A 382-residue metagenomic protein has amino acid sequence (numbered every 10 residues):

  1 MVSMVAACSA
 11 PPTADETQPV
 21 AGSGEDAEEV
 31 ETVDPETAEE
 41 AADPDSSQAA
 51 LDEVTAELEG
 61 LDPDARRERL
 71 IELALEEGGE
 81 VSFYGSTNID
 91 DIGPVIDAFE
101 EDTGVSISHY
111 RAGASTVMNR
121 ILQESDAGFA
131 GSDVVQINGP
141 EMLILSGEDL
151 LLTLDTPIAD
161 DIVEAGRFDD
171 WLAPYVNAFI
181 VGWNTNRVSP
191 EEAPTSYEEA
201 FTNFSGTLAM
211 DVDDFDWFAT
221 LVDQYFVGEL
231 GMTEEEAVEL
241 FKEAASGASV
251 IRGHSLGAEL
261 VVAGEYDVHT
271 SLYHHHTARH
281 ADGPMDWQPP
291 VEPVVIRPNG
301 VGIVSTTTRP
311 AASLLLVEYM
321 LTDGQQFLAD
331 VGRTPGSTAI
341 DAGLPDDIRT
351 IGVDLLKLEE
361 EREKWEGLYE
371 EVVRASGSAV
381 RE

Functional and structural regions predicted by a protein language model:
C8-E25: Bacterial lipoprotein signal-peptidase II cleavage site
P35, E39-E40, P44-S47, D64-E77 (+2 more regions): Short, polar/charged alpha-helical segment
S82-I96, S108-S125, F129-E265: Extracytoplasmic ligand-binding site segments that recognize negatively charged/polar headgroups
P140-I144, V262-D286: A ligand-binding cleft/hinge motif common to bilobed small-molecule-binding domains
L151-I158, D170-P174, D267-V268, G283-V295 (+1 more regions): Short beta-strand->loop
I180-R187, V222-V227, R297-A312, L328-V331: A bilobed periplasmic-binding-protein/Venus flytrap-type ligand-binding module shared by bacterial periplasmic
L208-D214, Y319-D341: Periplasmic-binding protein-like
A342-E382: Extracellular/periplasmic bilobal clamshell ligand-binding domains
